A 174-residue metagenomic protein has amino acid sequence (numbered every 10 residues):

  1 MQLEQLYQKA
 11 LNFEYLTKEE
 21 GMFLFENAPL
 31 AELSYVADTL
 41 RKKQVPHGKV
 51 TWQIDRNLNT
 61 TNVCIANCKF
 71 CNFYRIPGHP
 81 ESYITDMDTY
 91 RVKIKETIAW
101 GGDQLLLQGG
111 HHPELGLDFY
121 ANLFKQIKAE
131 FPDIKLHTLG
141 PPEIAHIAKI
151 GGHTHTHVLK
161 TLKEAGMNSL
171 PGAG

Functional and structural regions predicted by a protein language model:
M1-A31, T39, I98-A99: Auxiliary Fe-S-binding modules of radical SAM enzymes
Y7-A10, F25, S34-R41, I94 (+3 more regions): A generic alpha-helix structural signal
Y15-L16, K69, F131-P132: A broad, low-specificity signal for short, low-complexity segments enriched in glycine/proline and polar/charged
S34-P77, S82-Q108, L170: N-terminal pre-triad scaffold of radical SAM enzymes
P77-G174: Conserved Radical SAM active-site core
